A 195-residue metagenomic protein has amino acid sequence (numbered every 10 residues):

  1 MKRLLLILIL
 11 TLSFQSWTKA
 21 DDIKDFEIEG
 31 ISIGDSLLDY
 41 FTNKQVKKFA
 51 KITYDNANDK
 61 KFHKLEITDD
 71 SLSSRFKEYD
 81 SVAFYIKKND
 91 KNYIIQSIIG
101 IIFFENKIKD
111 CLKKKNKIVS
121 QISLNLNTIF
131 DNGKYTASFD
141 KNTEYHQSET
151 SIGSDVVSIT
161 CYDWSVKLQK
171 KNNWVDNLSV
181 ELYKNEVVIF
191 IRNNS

Functional and structural regions predicted by a protein language model:
L4-W17: Sec-dependent N-terminal signal peptides
A20-D69, N92-S195: Non-cytosolic coordination micro-motifs
S71-I94: Compositionally biased P/S/T/G-rich terminal and signal peptide-adjacent segments that lie outside catalytic cores
